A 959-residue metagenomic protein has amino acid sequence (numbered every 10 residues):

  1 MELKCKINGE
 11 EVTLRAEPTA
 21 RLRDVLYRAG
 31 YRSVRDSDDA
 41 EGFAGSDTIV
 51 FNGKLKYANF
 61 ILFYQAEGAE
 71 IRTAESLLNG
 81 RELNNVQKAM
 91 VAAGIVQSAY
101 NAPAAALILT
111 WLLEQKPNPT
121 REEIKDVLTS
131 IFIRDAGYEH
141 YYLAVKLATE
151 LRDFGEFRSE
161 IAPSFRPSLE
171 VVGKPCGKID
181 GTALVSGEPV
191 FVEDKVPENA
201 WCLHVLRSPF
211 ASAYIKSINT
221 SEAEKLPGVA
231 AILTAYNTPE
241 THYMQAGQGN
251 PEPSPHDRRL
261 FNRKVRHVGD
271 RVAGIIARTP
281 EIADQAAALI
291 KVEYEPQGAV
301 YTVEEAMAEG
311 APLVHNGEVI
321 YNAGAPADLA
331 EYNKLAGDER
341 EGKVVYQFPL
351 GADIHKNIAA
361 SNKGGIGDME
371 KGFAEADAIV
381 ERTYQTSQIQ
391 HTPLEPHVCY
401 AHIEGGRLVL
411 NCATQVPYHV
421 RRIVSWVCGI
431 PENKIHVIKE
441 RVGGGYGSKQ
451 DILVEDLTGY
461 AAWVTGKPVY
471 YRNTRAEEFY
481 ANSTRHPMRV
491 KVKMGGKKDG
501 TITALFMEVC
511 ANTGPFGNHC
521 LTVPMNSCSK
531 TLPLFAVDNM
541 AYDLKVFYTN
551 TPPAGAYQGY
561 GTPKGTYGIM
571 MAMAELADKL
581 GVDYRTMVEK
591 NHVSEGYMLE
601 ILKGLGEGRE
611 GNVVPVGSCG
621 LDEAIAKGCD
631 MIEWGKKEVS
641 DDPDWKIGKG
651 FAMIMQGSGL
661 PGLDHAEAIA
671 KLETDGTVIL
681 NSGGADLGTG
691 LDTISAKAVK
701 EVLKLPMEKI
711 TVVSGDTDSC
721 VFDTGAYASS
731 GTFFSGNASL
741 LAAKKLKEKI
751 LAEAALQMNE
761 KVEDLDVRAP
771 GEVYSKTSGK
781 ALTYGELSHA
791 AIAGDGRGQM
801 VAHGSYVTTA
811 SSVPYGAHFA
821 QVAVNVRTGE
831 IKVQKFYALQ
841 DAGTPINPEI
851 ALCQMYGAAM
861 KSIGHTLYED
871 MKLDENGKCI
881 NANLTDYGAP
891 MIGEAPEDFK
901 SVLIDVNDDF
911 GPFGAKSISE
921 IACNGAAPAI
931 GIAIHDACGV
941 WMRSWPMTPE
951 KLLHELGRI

Functional and structural regions predicted by a protein language model:
M1-I161: Signature of N-terminal electron-transfer/Fe-S-associated modules in redox systems
I49, K56, I61, A183 (+11 more regions): Short beta-strand elements
G94, K174, D180-S186, N250-P251 (+6 more regions): Glycine-rich loop/linker segments at domain edges
T149-R340: Flexible, low-hydrophobicity surface segments
A235-Y236, G429-K434, V464-V469, K498 (+2 more regions): C-terminal catalytic domains of large/alpha subunits in multi-subunit enzymes
R271, R278-T279, K467-T513, N737-D766: Phosphate/diphosphate-binding loops
N316-C428, S594-T677, K697, I880-M891 (+1 more regions): Helix-loop-helix junctions that connect adjacent transmembrane helices in secondary transporters/permeases, recognized
R422, R441-G466, Y470-R472, L691-A698: Thiamine diphosphate
